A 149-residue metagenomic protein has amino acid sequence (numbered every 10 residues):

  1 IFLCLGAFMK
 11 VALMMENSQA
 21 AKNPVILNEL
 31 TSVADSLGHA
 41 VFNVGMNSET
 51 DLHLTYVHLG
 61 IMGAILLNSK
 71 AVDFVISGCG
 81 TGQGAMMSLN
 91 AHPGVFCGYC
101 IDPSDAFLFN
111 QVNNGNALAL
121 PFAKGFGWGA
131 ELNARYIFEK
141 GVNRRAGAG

Functional and structural regions predicted by a protein language model:
I1-F8: Short, Lys/Arg-enriched N-terminal segments with co-localized hydrophobic residues within the first ~10-30 amino acids
K10-V33: N-terminal beta1-alpha1 ligand-phosphate binding loop
M14, S77-G80, L118-A123: Short beta-strand segments
S18-N23, F107-G149: C-terminal binding/interaction regions
G38-H53: A short beta-strand-loop structural module common to alpha/beta enzyme folds
Y56-F74: Short, structured active-site "lid" loops
V72-G78, C97: A short, small-residue-rich loop immediately preceding and capping a beta-strand
G84-C97, I101-D102: Short Gly/Thr/Asp-enriched flexible loops that form oxyanion-binding sites at enzyme active sites
